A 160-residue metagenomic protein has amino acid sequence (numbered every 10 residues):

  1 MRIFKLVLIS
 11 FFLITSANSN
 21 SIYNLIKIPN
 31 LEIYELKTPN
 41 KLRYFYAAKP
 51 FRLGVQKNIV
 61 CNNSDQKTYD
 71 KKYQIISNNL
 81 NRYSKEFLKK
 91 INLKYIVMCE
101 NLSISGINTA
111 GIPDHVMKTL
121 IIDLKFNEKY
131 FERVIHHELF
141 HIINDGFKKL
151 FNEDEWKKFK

Functional and structural regions predicted by a protein language model:
M1-N20: Classical Sec-dependent N-terminal signal peptides that target proteins to the secretory pathway
I3, S10-F11, Y44, P50 (+3 more regions): Intrinsic disorder/low-structure terminal segments
S16, K85, N144-K148: A generic secondary-structure boundary signal that marks alpha-helix termini
S21-Q56, V60: N-terminal low-complexity, Pro/Thr/Ser-rich intrinsically disordered segments that act as propeptides or flexible
G54-V116, E128: Auxiliary, metal-adjacent structural segments of Zn-dependent hydrolase domains
I91-K160: Active-site-flanking segments in enzyme catalytic domains
